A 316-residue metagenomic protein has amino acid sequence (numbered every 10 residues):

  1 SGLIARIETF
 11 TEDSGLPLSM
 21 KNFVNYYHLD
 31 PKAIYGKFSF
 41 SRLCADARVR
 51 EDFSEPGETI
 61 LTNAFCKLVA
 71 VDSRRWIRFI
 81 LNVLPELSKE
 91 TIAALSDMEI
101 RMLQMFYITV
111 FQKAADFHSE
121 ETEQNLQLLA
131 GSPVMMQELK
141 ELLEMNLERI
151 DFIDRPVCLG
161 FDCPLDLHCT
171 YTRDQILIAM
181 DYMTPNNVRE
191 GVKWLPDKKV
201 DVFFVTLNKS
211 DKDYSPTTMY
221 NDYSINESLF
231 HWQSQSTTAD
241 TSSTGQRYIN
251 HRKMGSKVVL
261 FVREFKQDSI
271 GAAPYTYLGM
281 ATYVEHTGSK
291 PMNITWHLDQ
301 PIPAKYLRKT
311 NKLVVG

Functional and structural regions predicted by a protein language model:
S1-L126: Accessory helical-bundle/CTD segments and flexible terminal tails appended to RecA-like ATPase motors
L16, D30, L195, S215 (+2 more regions): Intrinsic-disorder/low-complexity coil detector
Y27, P31, Y35-A70, D166-P274: Acidic, glycine-rich low-complexity segments with interspersed aromatic residues
A94-V202, N208-K209: Charge-dense, extended regions
Q267-G316: Compact mixed alphabeta submodule
